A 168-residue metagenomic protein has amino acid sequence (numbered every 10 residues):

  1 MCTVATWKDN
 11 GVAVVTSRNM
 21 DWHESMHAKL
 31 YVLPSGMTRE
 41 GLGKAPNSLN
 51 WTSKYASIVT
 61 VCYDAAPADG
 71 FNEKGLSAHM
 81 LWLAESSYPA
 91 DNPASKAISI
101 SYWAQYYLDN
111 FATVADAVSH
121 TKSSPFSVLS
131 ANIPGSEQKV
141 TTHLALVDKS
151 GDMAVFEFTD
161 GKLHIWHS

Functional and structural regions predicted by a protein language model:
M1-S95, V128, N132: A contiguous strand-loop segment
K8, A94-P125: Alpha/propeptide regions of enzymes that mature by internal proteolysis
Y31-P34, T113, L146: Short, solvent-exposed coil/turn linker segments
M37-E40, I100-S101, W166-S168: Short, surface-exposed linear patches
Y63, S99-I100, Q138: Short, glycine/acidic-rich beta->alpha junctions
L83-E85, T113, S124-F126, K149-D152 (+1 more regions): Short acidic/polar capping segments at secondary-structure boundaries
S119-I133, H143-L146: Secretory/export targeting leaders with adjacent low-complexity proregions
G135-S168: Extended amphipathic alpha-helical segments with heptad-repeat/coiled-coil character used for oligomerization, fusion
